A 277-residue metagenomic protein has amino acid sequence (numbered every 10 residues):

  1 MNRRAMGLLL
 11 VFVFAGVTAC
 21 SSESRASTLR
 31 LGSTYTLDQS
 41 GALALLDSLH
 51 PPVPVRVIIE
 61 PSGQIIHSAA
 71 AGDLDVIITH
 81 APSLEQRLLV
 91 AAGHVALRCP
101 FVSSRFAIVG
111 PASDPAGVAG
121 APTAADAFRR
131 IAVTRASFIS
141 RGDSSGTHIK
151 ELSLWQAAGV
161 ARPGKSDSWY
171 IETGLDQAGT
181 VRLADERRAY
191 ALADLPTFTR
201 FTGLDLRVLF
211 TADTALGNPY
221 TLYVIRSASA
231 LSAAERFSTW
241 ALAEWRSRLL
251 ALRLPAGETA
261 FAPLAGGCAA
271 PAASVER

Functional and structural regions predicted by a protein language model:
M1-R4: Positively charged n-region of N-terminal signal peptides that target proteins for export
G7-T18: Bacterial N-terminal signal peptides
C20-P51, G63, A70-D73, P82 (+3 more regions): Exported/periplasmic ABC-transporter solute-binding proteins
V55: Hydrophobic anchor at the start of a short beta-strand that flanks the dinucleotide cofactor-binding loop
V76-S103: Acidic, polar ligand-binding/catalytic clefts
S103-R105, P219: Extracellular structured ligand-interaction cores
I108: Serine endopeptidase catalytic core focused on the charge-relay Asp
